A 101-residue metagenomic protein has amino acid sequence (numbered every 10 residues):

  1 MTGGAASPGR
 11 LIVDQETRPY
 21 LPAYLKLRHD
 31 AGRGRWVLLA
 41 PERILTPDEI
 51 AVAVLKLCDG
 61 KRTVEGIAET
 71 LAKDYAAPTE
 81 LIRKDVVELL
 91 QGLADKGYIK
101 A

Functional and structural regions predicted by a protein language model:
M1-K56: Acidic, low-complexity/disordered tracts enriched in E/D and polar residues
A40-A101: Long, charge-rich, low-complexity alpha-helical segments
